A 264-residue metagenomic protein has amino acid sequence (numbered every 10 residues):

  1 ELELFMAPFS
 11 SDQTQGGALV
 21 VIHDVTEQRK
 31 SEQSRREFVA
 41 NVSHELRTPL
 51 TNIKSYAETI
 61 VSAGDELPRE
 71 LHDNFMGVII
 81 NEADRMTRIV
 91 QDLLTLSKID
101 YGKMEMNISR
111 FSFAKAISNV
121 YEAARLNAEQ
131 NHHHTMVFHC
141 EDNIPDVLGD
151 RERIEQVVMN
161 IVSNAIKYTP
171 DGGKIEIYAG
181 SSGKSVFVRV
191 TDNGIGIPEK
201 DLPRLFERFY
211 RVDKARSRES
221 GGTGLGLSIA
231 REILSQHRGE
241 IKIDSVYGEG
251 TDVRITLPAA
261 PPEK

Functional and structural regions predicted by a protein language model:
E1-H23, E27: PAS-family sensory/regulatory modules and their coupling/dimerization elements
N81-M86: Short alpha-helical segment of the dimerization/phosphotransfer core of two-component systems
Y101-M106, D146-G149: Conserved micro-motifs of the catalytic ATP-binding
N107-F111, T135-P145: Conserved catalytic submotifs in the C-terminal HATPase_c
F113, G196-E207: Short helix N-cap motif at coil->helix boundaries in the Bergerat
G172-K184: Short beta-strand/loop element within the Bergerat-fold HATPase_c
R238-G239: Conserved glycine-rich
